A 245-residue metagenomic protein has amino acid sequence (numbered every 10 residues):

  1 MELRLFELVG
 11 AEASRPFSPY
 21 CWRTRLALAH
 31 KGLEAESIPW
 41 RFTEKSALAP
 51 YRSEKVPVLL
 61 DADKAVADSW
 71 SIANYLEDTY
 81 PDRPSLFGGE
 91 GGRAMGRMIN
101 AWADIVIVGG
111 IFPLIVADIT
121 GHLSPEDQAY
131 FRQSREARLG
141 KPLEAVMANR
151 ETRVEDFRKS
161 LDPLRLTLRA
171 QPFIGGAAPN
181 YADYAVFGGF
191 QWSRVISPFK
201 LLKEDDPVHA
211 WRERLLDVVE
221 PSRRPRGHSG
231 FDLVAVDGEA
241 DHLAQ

Functional and structural regions predicted by a protein language model:
M1-Y130: GST-like domain detector, emphasizing the conserved glutathione-binding G-site in the N-terminal thioredoxin-like
P16-P19, A67-D68, P142, N180 (+2 more regions): Secondary-structure junction/capping motif
K55-V58, F87-W102, R138-E151, R224-G238: A short, terminal or domain-edge coil/loop segment
A103-E213: GST-like fold's C-terminal all-alpha helical module
F187-G238, H242-Q245: Extended hydrophobic/aromatic segments used for targeting, binding, or gating
